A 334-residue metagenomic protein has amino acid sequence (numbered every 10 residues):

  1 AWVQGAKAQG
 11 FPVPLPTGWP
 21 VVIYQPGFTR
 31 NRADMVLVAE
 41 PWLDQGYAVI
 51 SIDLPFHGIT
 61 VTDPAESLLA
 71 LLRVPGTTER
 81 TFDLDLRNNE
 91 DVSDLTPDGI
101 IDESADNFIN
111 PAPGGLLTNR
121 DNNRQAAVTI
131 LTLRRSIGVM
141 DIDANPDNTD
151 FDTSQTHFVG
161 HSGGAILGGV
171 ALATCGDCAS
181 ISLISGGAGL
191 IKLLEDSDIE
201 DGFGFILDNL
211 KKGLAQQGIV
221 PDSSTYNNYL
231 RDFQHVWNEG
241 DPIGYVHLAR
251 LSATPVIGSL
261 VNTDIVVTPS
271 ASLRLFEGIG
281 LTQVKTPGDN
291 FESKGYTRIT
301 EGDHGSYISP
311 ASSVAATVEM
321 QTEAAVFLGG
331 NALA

Functional and structural regions predicted by a protein language model:
A1-T17: N-terminal cap/lid segment of alpha/beta-hydrolase-fold proteins
P14-R134: Cap/lid segment of the alpha/beta-hydrolase catalytic domain
T17-V21, Q45-A48, T153-Q155, G176-S180 (+1 more regions): Loop/turn elements at helix/coil->beta-strand transitions in domains of secreted/extracellular proteins
P20-V38, S154-T174, V256-V261: C-terminal, well-structured subdomains that either form a transmembrane helix-short loop-helix hairpin in multi-pass
F28-A33, F56-V61, M140, G164-G168 (+4 more regions): Flexible loop/turn segments at secondary-structure boundaries
D98, N145, D264: Acidic carboxylate motifs that coordinate Ca2+ or other divalent cations, activating on Asp/Glu
S136, D143, D147-E195: Primarily recognizes the serine-hydrolase "nucleophile elbow" in alpha/beta-hydrolase and SGNH/GDSL folds
G186-N331: The feature captures the conserved acid-bearing segment of alpha/beta-hydrolase catalytic domains
